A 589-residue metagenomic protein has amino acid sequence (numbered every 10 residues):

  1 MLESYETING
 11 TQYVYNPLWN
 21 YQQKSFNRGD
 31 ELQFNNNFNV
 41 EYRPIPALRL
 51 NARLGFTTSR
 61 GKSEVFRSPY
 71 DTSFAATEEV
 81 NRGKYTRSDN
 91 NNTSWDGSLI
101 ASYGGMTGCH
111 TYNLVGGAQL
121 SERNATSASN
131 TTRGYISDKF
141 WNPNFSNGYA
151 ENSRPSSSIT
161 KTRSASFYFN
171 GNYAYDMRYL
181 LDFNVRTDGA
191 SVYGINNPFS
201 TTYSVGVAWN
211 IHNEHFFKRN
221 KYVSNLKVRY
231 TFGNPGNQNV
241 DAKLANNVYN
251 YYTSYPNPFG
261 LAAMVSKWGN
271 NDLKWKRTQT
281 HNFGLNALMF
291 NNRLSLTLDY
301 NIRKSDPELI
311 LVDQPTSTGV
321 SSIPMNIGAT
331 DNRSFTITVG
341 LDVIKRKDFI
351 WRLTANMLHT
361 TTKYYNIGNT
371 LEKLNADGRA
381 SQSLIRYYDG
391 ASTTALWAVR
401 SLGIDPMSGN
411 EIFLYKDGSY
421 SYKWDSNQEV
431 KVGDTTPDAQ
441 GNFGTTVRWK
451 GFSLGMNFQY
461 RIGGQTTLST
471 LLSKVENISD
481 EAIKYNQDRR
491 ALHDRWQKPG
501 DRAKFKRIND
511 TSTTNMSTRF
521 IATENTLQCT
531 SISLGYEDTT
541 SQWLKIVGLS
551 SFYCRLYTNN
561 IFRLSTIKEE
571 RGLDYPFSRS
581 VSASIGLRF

Functional and structural regions predicted by a protein language model:
E6-R67, E79-Y388, K450, M516-F589: Extracellular/periplasmic, surface-exposed regions of secreted and cell-surface proteins
T58, Y420, R461-G463: Short, surface-exposed beta-strand-loop junctions and turns on beta-sheet-rich folds
A190, R461-F552, T558: Extracytoplasmic gating/loop element in the C-terminal half of outer-membrane beta-barrel translocons and assembly
N270, S401, S408-I412, K416: Solvent-exposed beta-strand/coil patches in large extracellular/periplasmic or lumenal scaffold regions
S322-D331, K373-L396, V432-N442, T446 (+2 more regions): C-terminal extracellular loops and terminal segments of Gram-negative outer membrane beta-barrel proteins
N410-E411, G418-Q428: Acidic, glycine-anchored loop motifs typical of Ca2+
D434-T467: Glycine-rich, aromatic-lined ligand/substrate-binding cores of catalytic and carbohydrate-binding domains
